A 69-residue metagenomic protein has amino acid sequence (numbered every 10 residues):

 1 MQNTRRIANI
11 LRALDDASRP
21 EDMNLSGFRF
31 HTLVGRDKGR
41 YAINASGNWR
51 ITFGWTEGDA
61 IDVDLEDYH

Functional and structural regions predicted by a protein language model:
M1-W49, T56-H69: Basic, Lys/Arg-enriched alpha-helical interface segments
